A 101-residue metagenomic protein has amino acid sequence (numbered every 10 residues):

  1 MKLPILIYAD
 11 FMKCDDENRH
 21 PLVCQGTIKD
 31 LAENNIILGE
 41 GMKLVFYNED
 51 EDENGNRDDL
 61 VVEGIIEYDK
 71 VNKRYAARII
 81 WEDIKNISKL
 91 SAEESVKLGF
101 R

Functional and structural regions predicted by a protein language model:
L3, D59-V61, E67-R101: Glycine- and charge-enriched low-complexity intrinsically disordered segments
L6-G26: Short, basic/aromatic beta-hairpin or loop at an interaction surface
A9, E63-G64: Small-residue-enriched segments and motifs
V23-I36: Short alpha-helix capping/helix-loop boundary micro-motifs
N48-N54: Short, charged beta-turn/beta-strand-edge "cap" motif at the junction between a beta-strand and an adjacent loop
